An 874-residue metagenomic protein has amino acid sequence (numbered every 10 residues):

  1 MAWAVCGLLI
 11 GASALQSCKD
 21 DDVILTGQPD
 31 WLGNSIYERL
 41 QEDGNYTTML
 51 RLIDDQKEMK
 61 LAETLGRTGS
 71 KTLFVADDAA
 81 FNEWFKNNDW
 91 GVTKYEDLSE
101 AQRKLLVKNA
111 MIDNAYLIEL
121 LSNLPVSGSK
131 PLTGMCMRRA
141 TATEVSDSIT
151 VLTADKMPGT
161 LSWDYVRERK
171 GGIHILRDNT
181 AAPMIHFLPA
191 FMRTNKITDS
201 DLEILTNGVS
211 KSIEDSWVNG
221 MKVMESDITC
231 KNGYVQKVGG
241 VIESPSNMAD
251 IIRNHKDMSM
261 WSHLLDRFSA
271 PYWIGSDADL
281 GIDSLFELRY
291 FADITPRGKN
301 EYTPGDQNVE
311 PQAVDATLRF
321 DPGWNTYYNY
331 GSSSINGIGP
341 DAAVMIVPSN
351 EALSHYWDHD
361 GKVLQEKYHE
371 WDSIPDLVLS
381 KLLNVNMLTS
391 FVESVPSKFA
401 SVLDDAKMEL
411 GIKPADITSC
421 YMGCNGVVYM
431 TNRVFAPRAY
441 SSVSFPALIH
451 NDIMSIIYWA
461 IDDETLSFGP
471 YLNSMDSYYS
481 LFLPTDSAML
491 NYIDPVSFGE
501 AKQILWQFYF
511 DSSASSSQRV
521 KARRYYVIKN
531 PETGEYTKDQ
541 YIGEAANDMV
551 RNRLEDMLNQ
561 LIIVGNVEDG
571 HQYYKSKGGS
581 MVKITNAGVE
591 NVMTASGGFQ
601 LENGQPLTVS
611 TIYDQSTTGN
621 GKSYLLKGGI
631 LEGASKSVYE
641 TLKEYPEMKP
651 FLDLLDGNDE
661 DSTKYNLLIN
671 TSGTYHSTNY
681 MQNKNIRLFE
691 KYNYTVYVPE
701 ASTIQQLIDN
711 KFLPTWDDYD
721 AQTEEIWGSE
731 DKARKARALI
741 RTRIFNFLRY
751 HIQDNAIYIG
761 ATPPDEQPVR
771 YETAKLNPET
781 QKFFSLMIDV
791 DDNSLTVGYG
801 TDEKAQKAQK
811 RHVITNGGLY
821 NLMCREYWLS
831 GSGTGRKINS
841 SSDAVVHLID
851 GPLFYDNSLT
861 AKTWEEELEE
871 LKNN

Functional and structural regions predicted by a protein language model:
M1-Q16: Sec-dependent bacterial lipoprotein signal peptides
A12-N874: Mature, structured domains of secreted/extracytosolic soluble proteins
